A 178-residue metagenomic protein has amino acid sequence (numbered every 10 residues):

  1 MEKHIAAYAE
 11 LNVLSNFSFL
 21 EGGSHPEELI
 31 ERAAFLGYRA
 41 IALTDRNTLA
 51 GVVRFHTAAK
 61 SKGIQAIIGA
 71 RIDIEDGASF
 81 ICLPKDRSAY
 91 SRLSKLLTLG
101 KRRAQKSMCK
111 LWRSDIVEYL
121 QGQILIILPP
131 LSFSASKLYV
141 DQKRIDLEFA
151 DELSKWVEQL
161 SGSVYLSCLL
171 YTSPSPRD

Functional and structural regions predicted by a protein language model:
M1-S173: Phosphodiester-processing cores and adjacent nucleic acid-binding clamps
P174-D178: A short, hydrophobic C-terminal helix/tail in secreted or cell-surface proteins
